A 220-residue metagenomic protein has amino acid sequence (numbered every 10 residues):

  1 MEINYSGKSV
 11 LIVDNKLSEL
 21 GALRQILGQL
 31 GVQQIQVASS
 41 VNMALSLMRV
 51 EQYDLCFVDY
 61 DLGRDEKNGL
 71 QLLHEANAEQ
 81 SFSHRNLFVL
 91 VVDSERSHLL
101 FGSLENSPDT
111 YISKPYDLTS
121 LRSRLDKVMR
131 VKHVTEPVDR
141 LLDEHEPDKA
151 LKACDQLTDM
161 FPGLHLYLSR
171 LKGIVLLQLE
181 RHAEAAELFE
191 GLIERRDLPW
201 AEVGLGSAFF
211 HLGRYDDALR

Functional and structural regions predicted by a protein language model:
S6-E19, L23-L27, A44: Conserved acidic segment of CheY-like receiver
V32-S40, L47: Short hydrophobic/Thr-rich beta-strand motif most characteristic of the beta2 strand and flanking loop of CheY-like
F57-A78, H84-R85: Conserved phosphotransfer microenvironments
Q71, H84, S94-T110, S123: Alpha4 helix (beta4-alpha4-beta5 surface) of REC/receiver domains from two-component response regulators
Y116-L125: C-terminal output helix
A183-R220: Flexible loop/N-cap segments at domain edges
